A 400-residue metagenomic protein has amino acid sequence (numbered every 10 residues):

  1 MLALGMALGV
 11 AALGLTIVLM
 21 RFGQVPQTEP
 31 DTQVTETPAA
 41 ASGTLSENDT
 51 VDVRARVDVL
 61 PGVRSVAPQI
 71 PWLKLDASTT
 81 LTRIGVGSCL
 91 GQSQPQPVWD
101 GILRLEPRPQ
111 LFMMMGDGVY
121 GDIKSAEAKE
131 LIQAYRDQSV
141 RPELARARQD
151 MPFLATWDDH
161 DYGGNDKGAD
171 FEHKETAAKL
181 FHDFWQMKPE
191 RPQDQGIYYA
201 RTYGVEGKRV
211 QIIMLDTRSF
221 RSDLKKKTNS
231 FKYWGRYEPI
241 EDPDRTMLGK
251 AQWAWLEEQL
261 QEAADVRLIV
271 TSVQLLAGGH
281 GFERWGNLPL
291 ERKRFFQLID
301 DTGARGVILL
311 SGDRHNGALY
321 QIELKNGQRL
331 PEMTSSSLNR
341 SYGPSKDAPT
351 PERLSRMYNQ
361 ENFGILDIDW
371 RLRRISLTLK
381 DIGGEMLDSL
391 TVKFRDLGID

Functional and structural regions predicted by a protein language model:
L4-I17: Hydrophobic membrane-insertion alpha-helices, especially the h-region of bacterial N-terminal signal peptides
L4-M6, T35, R108, A304: A residue-level detector for conformationally permissive "hinge/kink" positions
L13-G14, P30, E47-D49: Generic short amphipathic/hydrophobic targeting helices enriched at N-termini, encompassing Sec-type signal peptides
F22-P38: Ser/Thr/Pro/Gly-rich low-complexity linker/stalk segments immediately outside membranes or between
G23, G43-D400: Metal-dependent phosphoester/phosphodiester hydrolase catalytic core
